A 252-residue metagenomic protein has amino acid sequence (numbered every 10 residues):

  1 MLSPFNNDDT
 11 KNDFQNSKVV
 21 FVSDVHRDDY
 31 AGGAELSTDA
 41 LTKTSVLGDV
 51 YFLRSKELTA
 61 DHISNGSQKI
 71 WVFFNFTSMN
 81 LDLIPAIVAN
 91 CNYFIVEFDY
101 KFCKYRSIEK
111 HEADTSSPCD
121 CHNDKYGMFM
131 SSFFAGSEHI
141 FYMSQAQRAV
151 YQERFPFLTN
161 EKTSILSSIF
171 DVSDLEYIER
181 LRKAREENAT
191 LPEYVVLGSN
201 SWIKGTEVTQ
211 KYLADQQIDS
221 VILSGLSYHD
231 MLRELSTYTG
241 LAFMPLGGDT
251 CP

Functional and structural regions predicted by a protein language model:
M1-S78: N-terminal pre-catalytic "stem/leader" segment of glycosyltransferase-like enzymes
N65, E109-D114, S131-G136, E234-L235: A conserved, positively charged/aromatic
I70-F73, V88-H122: Active-site proximal beta-strand in glycosyltransferases
S78, K101, A146-A149: Alpha-helix capping/helix-boundary segments
S116-I140, A149: Membrane-proximal helix-turn-helix segments that form the acceptor-binding/catalytic region of lipid-linked
G136-R182: Donor nucleotide-sugar binding/catalytic pocket of nucleotide-sugar-dependent glycosyltransferases
S168-M231: Conserved catalytic-core segment of nucleotide-activated headgroup transferases in glycan assembly
S236-D249: Acidic donor-binding loop of glycosyltransferase active sites
